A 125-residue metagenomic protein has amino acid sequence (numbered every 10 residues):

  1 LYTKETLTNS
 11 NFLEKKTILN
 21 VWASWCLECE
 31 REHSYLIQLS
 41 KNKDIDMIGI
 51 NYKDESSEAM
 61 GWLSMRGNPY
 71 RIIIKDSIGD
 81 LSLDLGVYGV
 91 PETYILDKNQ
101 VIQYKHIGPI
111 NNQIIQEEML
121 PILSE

Functional and structural regions predicted by a protein language model:
L1-T17: A short beta-strand-turn-helix
K15-T17, W22-W25, G89: Short pre-active-site segment immediately N-terminal to redox-active cysteine/selenocysteine motifs in thiol-based
I18-L19, M47, T93: Hydrophobic beta-strand anchors of alpha/beta hydrolase catalytic cores
S24-R31, E92: C-type cytochrome heme c attachment motif
L27, I37, Q103: Nucleotide phosphate-binding site architecture
E30-G67, S77-L83: Structural microenvironment flanking redox-active thiols in thiol-disulfide oxidoreductases
S64-P69, D76-L123: Thiol/disulfide oxidoreductase modules built on the thioredoxin-like
